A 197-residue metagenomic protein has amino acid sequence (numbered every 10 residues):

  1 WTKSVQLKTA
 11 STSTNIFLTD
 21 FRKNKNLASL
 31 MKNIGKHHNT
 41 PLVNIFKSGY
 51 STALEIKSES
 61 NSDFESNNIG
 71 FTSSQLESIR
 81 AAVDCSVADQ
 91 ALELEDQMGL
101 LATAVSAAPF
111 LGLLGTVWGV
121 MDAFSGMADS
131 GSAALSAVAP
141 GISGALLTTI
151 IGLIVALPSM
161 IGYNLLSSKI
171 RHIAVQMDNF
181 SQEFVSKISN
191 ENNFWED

Functional and structural regions predicted by a protein language model:
W1-Q6: Hydrophobic alpha-helical membrane-embedded segments
T9-F110, D122-A134, I161-D197: Predominantly long cytosolic amphipathic alpha-helical stalk/bundle segments
P109-V120, T149, L153-I161: Hydrophobic positions within alpha-helical transmembrane segments of bacterial inner-membrane proteins
V117-V120, V138, I142, V155 (+1 more regions): Hydrophobic aliphatic residue packing
G131-A145: Hydrophobic alpha-helical transmembrane segments and adjacent short intramembrane/lumenal linkers of inner/organellar
